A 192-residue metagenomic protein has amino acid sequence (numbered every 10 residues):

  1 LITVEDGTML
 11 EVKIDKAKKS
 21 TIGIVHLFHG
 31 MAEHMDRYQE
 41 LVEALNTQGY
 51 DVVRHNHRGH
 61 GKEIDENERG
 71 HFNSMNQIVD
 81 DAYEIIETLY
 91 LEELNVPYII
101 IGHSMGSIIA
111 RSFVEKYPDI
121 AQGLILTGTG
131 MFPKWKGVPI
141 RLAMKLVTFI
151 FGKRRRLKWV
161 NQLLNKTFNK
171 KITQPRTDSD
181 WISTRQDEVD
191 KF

Functional and structural regions predicted by a protein language model:
L1-A17: N-terminal cap/lid segment of alpha/beta-hydrolase-fold proteins
F28, H55-H57, T127: Alpha/beta-hydrolase
H29-E33: Active-site glycine-rich loops that stabilize anionic/oxyanionic intermediates across multiple enzyme folds
R37, V42-E66: Conserved alpha/beta-hydrolase
F72-Y90: Alpha/beta-hydrolase active-site loop
E93-S104: Alpha/beta-hydrolase fold nucleophile elbow
G102-S112: Glycine-rich nucleophile elbow surrounding the catalytic serine of serine-hydrolase chemistry
A110-K191: Alpha/beta-hydrolase-fold enzymes
